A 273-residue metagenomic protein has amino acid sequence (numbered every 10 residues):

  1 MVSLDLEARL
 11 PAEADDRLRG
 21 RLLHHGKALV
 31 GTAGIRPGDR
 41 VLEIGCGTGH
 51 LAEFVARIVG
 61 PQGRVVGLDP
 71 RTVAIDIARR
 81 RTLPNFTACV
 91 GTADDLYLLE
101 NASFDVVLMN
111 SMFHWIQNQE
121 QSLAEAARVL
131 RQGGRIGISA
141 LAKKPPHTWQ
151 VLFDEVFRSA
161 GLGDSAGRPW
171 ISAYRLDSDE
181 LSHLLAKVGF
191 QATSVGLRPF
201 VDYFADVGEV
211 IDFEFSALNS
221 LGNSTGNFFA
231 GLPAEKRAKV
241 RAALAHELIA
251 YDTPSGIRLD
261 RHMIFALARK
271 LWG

Functional and structural regions predicted by a protein language model:
M1-D39, H50-F54, A74-I77, R81 (+1 more regions): Conserved class I S-adenosyl-L-methionine
L4, L22, T48-H50, Y174-G273: Conserved Class I S-adenosyl-L-methionine
L42-I44, T48-L96: Class I SAM-dependent methyltransferase SAM/SAH-binding core
F54, Q121-A126: Short, conserved SAM-binding segment of the class I
P61-Q62, L130-I136: Short glycine-dipeptide loop
D94-V107: A short acidic, Gly/Pro-enriched loop at the edge of an enzyme's catalytic core that lines a small-molecule cofactor
V106-Q119, A142: A short SAM/SAH-binding and catalytic strip from SAM-dependent methyltransferases
E120, R135-A205: Conserved catalytic/acceptor-binding region of the Class I
